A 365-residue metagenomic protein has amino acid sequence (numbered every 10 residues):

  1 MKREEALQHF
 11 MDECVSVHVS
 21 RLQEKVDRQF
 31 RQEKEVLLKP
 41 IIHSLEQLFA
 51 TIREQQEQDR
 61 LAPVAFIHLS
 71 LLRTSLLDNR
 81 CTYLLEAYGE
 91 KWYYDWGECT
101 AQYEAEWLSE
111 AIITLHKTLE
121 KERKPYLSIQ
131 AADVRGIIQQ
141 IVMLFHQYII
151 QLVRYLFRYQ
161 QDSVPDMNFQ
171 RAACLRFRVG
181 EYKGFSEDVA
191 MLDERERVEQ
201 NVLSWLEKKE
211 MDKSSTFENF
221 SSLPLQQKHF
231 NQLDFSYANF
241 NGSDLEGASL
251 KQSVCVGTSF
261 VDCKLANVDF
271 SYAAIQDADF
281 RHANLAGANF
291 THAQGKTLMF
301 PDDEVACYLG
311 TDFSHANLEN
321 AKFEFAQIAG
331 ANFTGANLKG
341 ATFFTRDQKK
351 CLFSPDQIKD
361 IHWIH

Functional and structural regions predicted by a protein language model:
M1-L22: Phospho-regulated, Ser/Thr/Pro-rich intrinsically disordered or coiled-coil terminal scaffolds of eukaryotic
R3-F10, M143-L233, Y237-A238, G242 (+2 more regions): Acidic, proline/glycine-rich low-complexity IDRs
V17-A62: Short N-terminal edge-element motif at the start of the domain
E46-G89, N168, A172-L175, V179-D193: Amphipathic, interaction-prone secondary-structure segments
T82-L85, G89-S109, L203-K209, K213: Aromatic/basic-lined ligand-recognition segments that form π-stacking hydrophobic pockets flanked by Lys/Arg to engage
Y94-Q130: Compact, glycine/acidic-enriched structural inserts
E120-Y155, Y159: Alpha-helical bundle/repeat cores within regulatory domains of eukaryotic proteins
E196-H365: Tandem repeat scaffolds
